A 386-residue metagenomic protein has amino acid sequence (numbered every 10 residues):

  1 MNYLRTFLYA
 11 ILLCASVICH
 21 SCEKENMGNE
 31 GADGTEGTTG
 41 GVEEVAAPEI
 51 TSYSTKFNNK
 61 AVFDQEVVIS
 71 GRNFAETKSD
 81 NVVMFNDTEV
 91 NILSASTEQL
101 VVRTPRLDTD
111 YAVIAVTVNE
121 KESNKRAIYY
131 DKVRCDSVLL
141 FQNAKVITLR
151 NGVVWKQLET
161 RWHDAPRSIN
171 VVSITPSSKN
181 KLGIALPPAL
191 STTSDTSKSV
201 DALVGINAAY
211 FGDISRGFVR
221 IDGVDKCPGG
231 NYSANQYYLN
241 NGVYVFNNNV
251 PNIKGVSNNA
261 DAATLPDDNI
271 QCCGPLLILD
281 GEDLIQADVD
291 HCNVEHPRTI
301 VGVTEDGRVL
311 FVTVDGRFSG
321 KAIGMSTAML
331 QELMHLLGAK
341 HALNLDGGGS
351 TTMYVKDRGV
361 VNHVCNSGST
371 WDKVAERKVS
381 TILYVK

Functional and structural regions predicted by a protein language model:
M1-L8: Bacterial N-terminal signal peptides that target proteins for export
I18-S21: C-terminal motif of bacterial Sec signal peptides marking the signal peptidase cleavage site
E23-D80, S96, D110, E120-R134: Beta-strand/beta-sandwich contexts
K24-A47, F63, R103, A127-N235: Zymogen propeptides
T104-D110: Surface-exposed, short loops/turns at beta-strand junctions within beta-sandwich domains
V116-V118: Conserved structural position at the C-terminal beta-strand of extracellular beta-sandwich adhesion modules
A209-H291: Active-site-adjacent helix-turn-beta-strand microarchitecture at beta-sheet edges that either contains or buttresses
S215-Y238, Q286-H341, S350-K386: Conserved, well-ordered active-site substructure
